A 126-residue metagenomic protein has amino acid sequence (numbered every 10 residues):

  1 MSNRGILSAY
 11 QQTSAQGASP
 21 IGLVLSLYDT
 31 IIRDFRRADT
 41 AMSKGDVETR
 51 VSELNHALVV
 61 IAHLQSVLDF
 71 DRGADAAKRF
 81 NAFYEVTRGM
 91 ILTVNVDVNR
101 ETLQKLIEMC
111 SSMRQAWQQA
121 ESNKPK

Functional and structural regions predicted by a protein language model:
M1-R37, M42-K44, E48-N55, A62 (+1 more regions): N-terminal intrinsically disordered, cationic/polar leader segments that include organellar targeting peptides
